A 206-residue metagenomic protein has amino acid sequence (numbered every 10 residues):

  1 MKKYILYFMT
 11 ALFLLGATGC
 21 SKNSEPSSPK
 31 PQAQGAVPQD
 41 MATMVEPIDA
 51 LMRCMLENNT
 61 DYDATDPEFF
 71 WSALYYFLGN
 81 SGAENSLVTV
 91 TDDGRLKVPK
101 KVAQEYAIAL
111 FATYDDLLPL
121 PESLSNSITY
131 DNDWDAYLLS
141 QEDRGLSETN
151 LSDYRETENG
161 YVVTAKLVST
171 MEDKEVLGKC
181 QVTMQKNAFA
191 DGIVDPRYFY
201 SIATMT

Functional and structural regions predicted by a protein language model:
M1-Y4: Positively charged n-region of N-terminal signal peptides that target proteins for export
L6-L14: Hydrophobic helical h-region of N-terminal Sec-dependent signal peptides in bacterial secretory/periplasmic proteins
F8-M9, Q34, E158: Compositionally biased, intrinsically disordered low-complexity segments enriched in polar/proline residues
G16-G19: C-terminal motif of bacterial Sec signal peptides marking the signal peptidase cleavage site
S21-N23: Bacterial signal peptide processing site
A33-A136: Core segments of small alpha/beta cavity-forming domains
L138-T206: Exposed beta-sheet edge and beta->alpha loop/turn motif
